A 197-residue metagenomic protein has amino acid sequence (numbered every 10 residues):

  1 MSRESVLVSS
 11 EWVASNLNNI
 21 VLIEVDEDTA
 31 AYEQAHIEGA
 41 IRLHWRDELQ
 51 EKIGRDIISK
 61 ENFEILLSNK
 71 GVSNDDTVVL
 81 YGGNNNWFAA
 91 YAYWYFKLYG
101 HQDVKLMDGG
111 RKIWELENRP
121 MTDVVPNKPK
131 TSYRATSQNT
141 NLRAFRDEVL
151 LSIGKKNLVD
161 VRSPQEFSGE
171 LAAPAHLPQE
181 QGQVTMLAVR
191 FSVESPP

Functional and structural regions predicted by a protein language model:
M1-P197: Cytosolic catalytic domains that perform sulfur/thiol-centered chemistry
